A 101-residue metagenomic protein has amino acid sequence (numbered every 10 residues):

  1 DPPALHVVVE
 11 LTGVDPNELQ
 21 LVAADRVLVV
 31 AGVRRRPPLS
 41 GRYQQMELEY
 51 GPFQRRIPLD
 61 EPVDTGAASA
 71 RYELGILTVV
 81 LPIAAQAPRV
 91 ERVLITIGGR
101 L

Functional and structural regions predicted by a protein language model:
D1-L101: Alpha-crystallin/small heat shock protein
